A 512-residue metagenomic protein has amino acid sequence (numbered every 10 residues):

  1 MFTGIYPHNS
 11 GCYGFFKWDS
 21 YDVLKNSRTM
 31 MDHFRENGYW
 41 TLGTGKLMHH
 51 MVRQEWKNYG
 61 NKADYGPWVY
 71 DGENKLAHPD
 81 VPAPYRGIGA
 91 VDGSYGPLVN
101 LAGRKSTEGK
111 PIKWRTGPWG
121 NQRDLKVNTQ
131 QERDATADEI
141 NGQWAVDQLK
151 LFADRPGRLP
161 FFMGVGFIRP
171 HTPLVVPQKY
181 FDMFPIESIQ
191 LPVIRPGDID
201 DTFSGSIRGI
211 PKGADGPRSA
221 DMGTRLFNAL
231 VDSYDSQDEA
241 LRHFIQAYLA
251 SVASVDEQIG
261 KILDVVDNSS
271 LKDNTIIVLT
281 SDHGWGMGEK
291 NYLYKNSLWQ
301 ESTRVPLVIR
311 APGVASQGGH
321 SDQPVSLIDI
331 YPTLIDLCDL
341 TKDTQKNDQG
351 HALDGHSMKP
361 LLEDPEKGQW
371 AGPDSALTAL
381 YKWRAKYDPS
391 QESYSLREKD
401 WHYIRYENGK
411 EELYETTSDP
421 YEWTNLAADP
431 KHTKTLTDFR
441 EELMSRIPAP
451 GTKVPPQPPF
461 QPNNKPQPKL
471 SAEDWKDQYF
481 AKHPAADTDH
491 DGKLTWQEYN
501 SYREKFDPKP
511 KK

Functional and structural regions predicted by a protein language model:
M1-Y406, K410-E411, P420-E441, N500: Formylglycine-dependent sulfatase
N347-G355, G451-Q461: Short, flexible loop/turn segments with low-complexity composition
S418, L470, T488, G492-W496: Glycine-aliphatic tripeptides that mark coil-to-beta-strand junctions in extracellular and membrane proteins
L436-V454: Charge-dense polyanion-binding interfaces
P456-P468, K511-K512: Acidic, proline-/serine-/threonine-rich low-complexity intrinsically disordered repeat tracts
P468-Y479, W496-D507: Amphipathic regulatory helices of Ca2+-sensor modules
K476-H490: Primarily EF-hand calcium-binding motifs
